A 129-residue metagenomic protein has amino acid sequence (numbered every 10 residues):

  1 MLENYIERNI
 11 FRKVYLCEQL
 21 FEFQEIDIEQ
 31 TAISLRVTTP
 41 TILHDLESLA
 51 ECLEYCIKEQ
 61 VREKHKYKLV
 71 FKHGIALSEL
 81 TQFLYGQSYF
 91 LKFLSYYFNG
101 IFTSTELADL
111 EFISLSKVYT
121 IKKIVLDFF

Functional and structural regions predicted by a protein language model:
M1-F129: Short, basic/aromatic recognition patches that contact phosphate-bearing ligands
